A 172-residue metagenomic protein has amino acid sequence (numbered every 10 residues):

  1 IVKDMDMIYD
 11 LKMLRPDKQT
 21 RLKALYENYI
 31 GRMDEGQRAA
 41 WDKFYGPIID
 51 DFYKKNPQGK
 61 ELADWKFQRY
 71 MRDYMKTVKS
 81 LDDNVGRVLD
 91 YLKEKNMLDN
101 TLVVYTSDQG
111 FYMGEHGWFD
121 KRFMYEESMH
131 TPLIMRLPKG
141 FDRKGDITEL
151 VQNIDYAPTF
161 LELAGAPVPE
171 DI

Functional and structural regions predicted by a protein language model:
I1-V151, L163-D171: Active-site-proximal cap/lid insertion segments
N153, A157: Zinc-coordinating Cys/His ligand positions in small cysteine/histidine-rich zinc-finger domains
